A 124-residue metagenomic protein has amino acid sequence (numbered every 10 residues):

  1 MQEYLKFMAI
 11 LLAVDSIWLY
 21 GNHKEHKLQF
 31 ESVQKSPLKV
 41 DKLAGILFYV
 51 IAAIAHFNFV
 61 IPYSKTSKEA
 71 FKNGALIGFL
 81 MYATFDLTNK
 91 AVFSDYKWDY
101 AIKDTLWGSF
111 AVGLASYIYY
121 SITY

Functional and structural regions predicted by a protein language model:
M1-Y124: Juxtamembrane/disordered regions of integral membrane proteins
